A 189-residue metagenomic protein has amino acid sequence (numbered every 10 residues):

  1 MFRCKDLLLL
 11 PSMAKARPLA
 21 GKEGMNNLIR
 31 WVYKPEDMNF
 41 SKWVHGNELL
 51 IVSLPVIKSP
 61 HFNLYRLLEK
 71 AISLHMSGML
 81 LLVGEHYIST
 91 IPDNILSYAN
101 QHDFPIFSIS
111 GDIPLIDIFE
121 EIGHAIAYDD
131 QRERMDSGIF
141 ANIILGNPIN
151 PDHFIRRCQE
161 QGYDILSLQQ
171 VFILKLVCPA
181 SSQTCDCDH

Functional and structural regions predicted by a protein language model:
M1-V171, C178, S182-H189: Alpha-helical/coil-rich non-catalytic "connector" segments in signaling and regulatory proteins
